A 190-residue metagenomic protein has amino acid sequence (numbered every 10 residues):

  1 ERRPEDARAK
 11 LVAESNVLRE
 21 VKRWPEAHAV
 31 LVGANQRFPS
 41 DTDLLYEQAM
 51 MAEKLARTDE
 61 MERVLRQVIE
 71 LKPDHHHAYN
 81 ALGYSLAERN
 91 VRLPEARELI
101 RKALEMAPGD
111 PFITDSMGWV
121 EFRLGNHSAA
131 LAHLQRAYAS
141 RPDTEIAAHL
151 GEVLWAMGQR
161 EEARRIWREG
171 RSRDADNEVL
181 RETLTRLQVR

Functional and structural regions predicted by a protein language model:
R2-E5, R37-F38, L71, M106 (+2 more regions): Structural marker of alpha-solenoid helical repeat scaffolds
D6-A7, D41, H75, D110 (+2 more regions): Residue-level recognition of tetratricopeptide repeat
A9-K10, L44, A78, I113 (+2 more regions): TPR alpha-solenoid repeat register
N16, M50, Y84-S85, W119 (+2 more regions): Residue-level recognition of tetratricopeptide repeat
E20, K54-L55, E88-R89, R123 (+2 more regions): Register position in tetratricopeptide repeats
